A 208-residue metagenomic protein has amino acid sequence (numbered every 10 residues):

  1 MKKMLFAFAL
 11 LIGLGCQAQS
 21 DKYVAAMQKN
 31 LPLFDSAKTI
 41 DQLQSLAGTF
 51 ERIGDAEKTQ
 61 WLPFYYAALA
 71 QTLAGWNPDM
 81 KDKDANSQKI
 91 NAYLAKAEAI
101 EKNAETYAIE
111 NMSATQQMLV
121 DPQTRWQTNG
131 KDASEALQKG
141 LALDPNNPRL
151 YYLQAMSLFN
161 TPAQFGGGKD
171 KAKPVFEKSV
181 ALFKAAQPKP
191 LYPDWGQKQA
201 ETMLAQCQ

Functional and structural regions predicted by a protein language model:
M1-V24: Bacterial Sec-dependent N-terminal signal peptides
S20-P32, A56-P78, E101-D121, N147-T161 (+1 more regions): Amphipathic alpha-helical repeat scaffolds of TPR domains
D35-T49, K81-Y93, W126-S134, K173-K178: Helix-turn-helix repeat elements of alpha-solenoid scaffolds
I53, K96-A97, K139-G140, S179: Canonical positions in the second alpha-helix
A56, A99-I100, L143, L182: Structural marker of alpha-solenoid helical repeat scaffolds
D84-A133: Hydrophobic, well-structured mid-protein blocks that either form specific transmembrane helices
R125, N129-L153: A contiguous pocket-lining binding segment that forms or flanks enzyme active sites
Q138, P162-M203: Structured, solvent-exposed acidic/aromatic patches
